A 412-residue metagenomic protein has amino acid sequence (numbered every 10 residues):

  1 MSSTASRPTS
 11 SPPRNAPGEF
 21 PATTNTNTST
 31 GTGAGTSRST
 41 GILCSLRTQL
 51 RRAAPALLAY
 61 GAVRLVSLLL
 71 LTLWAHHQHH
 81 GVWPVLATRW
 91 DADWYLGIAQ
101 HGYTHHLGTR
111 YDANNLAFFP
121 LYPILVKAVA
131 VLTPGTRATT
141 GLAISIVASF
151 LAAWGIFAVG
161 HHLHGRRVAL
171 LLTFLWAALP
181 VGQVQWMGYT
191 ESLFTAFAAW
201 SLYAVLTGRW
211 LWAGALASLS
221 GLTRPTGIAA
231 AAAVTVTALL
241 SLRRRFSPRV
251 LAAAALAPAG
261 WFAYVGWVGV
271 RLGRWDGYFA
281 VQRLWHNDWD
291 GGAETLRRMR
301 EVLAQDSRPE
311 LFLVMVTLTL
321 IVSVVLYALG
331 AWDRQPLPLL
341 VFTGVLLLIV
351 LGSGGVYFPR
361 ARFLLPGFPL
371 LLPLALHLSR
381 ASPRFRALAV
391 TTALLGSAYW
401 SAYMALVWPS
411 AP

Functional and structural regions predicted by a protein language model:
V63-Q78, V82, A87, A231-V236 (+3 more regions): Membrane-lumen/periplasm interface segments of specific transmembrane helices in polyprenyl phosphate-linked
W90-T104, Y111-P134, G292-M299: Short hydrophobic/aromatic helix or loop-helix immediately within or flanking a transmembrane segment in polytopic
A113, P120, I124, L132-L151 (+1 more regions): Loop-to-helix entry region of an early transmembrane alpha helix in multi-pass inner-membrane enzymes
T136-T140, I156-A178, A196, L337-V341: Transmembrane-helix signature of polytopic, membrane-embedded enzymes that assemble or transfer cell-envelope glycans
A143-L163, V322-L329: Transmembrane-helix motifs of polytopic, lipid-linked glycan transferases
V168-V181, Q185-M187, L202-L206, L222: Transmembrane and membrane-interface helices of multi-pass, inner-membrane envelope-modifying transferases
A177, A198-Y203, L211-A238, L256-G260 (+1 more regions): Membrane-interface alpha helices of multi-pass inner-membrane proteins
W186-L193, R360-A361: Short acidic/glycine- and proline-prone juxtamembrane loop motifs at membrane-interface regions of multi-pass membrane
